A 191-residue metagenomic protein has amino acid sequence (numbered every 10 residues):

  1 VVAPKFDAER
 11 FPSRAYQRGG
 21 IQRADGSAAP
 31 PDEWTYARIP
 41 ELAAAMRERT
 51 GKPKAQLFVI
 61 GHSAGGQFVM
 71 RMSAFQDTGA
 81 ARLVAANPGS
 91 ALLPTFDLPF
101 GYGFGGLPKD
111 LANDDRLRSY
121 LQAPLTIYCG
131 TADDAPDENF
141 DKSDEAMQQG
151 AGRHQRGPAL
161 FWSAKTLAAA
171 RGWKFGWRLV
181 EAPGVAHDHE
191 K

Functional and structural regions predicted by a protein language model:
V1-Q56: Serine-hydrolase catalytic machinery in alpha/beta-hydrolase-like enzymes
K5-E9, G89, V185: Short beta-to-alpha linker loops that shape the active-site pocket of alpha/beta-hydrolase fold enzymes
A28-I39, L98-F100, G152-P158, K191: Phosphate/oxyanion-binding active-site loops and adjacent basic polyanion-contact surfaces
G51-P53, Q76-T78, L117-Q122, G172-K174: Extracellular/periplasmic catalytic domains that process cell-envelope and extracellular macromolecules
V59-G61, A86: Short beta-strand immediately N-terminal to the catalytic nucleophile in serine-hydrolase-like folds
G66-D77: Short glycine-enriched nucleophile-adjacent loop and the immediately C-terminal alpha-helix near the catalytic center
R82-A170: The feature captures the conserved acid-bearing segment of alpha/beta-hydrolase catalytic domains
D141, F161-K191: C-terminal catalytic histidine-bearing segment of alpha/beta-hydrolase fold enzymes
